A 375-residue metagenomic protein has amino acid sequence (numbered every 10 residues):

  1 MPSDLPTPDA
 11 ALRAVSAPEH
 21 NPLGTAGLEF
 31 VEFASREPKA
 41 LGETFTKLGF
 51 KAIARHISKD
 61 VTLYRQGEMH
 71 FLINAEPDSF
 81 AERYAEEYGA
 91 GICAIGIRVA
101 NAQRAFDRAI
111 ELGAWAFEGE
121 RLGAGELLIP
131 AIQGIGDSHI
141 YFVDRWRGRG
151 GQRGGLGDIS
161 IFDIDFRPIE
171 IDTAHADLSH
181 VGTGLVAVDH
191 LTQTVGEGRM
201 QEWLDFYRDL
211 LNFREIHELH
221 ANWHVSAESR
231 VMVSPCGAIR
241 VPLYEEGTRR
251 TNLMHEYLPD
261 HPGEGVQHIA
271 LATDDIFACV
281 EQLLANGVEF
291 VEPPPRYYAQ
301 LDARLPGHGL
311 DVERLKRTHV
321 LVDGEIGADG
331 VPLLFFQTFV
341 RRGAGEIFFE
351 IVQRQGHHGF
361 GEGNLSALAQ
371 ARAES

Functional and structural regions predicted by a protein language model:
P2-R149, G155-T173, T318-L321, Q337: An N-terminus-focused feature that recognizes amino-terminal "leader" regions
P2-V15, Q337, R341-S375: TerminUS-proximal long segments
A26-S35, E82-D107, P130-I132, V186-E197 (+3 more regions): Vicinal oxygen chelate
L41-T46, A109, F206-R208, L283 (+1 more regions): Conserved active-site tyrosine of GNAT-family acetyltransferases
D60-V61, A221-V233, Y297-G307: Beta-rich nucleic-acid/ligand-interaction surfaces
I140-T194, R214, A238-P242, R249-E256: Acyltransferase donor/substrate-recognition loop-hinge adjacent to the catalytic core
Q193-D205, D209-P242: Beta-propeller domains
I239-L243, P262-R341, I347-R354: Long compositionally biased, domain-poor regions of proteins
